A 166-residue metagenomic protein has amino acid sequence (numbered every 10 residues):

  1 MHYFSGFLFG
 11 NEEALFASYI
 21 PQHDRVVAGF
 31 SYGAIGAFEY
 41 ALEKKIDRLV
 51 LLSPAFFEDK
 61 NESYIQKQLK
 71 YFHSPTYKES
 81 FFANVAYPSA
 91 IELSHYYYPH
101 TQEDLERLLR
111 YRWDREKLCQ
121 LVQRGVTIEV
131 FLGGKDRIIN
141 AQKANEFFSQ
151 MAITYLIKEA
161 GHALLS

Functional and structural regions predicted by a protein language model:
M1-H23, S74, H162: Active-site catalytic motif of lipid deacylating hydrolases and related acyltransferases
A28-A37: Gly/Ala-rich beta-loop-alpha elbow adjacent to hydrolase catalytic centers
E43-S74, E103-R112, K117-L118: Flexible "cap/lid" loop of the alpha/beta hydrolase fold
T76-W113: Conserved alpha/beta-hydrolase catalytic His-Asp/Glu region
R124, V130-L132, D136: Short beta-strand/loop motif that positions the catalytic acidic residue of the alpha/beta-hydrolase fold
V126, N140-M151: Short alpha-helix in the alpha/beta-hydrolase fold that links the catalytic acid
R137-I138, T154-S166: Catalytic histidine-centered segment of alpha/beta-hydrolase-like enzymes
